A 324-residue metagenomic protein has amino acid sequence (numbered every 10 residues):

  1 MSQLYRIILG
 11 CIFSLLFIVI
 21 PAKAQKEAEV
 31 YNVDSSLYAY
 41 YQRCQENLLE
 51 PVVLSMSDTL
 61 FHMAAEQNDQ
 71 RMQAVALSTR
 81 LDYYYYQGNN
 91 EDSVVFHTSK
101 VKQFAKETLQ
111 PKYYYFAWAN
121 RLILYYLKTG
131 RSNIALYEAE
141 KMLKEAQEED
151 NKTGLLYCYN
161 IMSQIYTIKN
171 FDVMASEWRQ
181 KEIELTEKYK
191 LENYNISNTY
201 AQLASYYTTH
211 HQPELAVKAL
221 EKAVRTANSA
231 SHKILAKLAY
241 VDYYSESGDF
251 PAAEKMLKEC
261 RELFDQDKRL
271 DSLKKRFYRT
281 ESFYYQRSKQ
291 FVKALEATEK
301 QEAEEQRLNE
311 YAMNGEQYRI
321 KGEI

Functional and structural regions predicted by a protein language model:
S2, A22-S78, G88-D92, P111: N-terminal leader/linker segments that initiate helical-solenoid repeat arrays
G10-I18: Bacterial N-terminal signal peptides
A28-Y38, P51, D92, S176 (+3 more regions): Hydrophobic positions within repeat-based interaction scaffolds
Y31, R71, K112-Y114, T153 (+3 more regions): Residue signature of alpha-solenoid helical repeat architecture, marking inter-repeat boundaries and helix-start
L37-L49, V75-N89, F116-G130, Y157-N170 (+3 more regions): Tandem amphipathic alpha-helical repeat scaffolds
E46-T59, G88-K100, G130-K141, F171-K181 (+3 more regions): Helix-turn-helix repeat elements of alpha-solenoid scaffolds
D58-A65, S99-K106, E140-Q147, Q180-L191 (+3 more regions): Amphipathic alpha-helical segments of tetratricopeptide repeats
E145-S229: Solenoidal tandem-repeat scaffolds enriched in leucines and small polar residues
